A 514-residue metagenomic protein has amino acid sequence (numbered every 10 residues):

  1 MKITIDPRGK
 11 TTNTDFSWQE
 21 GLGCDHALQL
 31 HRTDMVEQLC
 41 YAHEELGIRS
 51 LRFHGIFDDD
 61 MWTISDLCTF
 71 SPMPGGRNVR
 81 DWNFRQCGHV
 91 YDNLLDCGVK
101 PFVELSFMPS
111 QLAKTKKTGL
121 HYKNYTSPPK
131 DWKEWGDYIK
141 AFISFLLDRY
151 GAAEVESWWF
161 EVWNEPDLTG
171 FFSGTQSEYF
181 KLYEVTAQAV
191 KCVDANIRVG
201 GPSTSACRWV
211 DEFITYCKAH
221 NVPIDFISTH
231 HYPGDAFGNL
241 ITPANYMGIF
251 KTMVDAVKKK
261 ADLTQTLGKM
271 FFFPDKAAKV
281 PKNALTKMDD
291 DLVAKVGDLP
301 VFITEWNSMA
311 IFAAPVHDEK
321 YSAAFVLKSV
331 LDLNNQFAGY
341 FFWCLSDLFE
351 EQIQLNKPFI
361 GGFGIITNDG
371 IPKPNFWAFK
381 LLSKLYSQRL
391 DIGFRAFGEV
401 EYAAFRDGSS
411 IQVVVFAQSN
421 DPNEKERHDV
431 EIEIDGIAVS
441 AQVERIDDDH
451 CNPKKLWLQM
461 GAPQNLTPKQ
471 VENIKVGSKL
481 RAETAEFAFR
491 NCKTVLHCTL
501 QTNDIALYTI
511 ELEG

Functional and structural regions predicted by a protein language model:
M1-R49, T502, G514: Mature N-terminal, pre-catalytic/accessory segment of carbohydrate-active enzymes
G21, L94, F142, F160 (+10 more regions): Conserved, mostly hydrophobic/aromatic
Q29-H43, F145, W209-C217, A323-V330: Short, acidic/polar
Q38, G234-P315, S329, Q336-D347: Glycoside hydrolase catalytic-domain groove-lining segments
L46-A277, I311: Substrate-binding cleft and catalytic face of glycoside hydrolase catalytic domains, especially the flexible beta-alpha
I303-D421: Aromatic/acidic polysaccharide-binding cleft in carbohydrate-active enzymes
F397-G461, T502-T509: Carbohydrate-binding surface patches
Q464-G514: C-terminal beta-strand-rich structural cap/linker in extracellular carbohydrate-active enzymes
